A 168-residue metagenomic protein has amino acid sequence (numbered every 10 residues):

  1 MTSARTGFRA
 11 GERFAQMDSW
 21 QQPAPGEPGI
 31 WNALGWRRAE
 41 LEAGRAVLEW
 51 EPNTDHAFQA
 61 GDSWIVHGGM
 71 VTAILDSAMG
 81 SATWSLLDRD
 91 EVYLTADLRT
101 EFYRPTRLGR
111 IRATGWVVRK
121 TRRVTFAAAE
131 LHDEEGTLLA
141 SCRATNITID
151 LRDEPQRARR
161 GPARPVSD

Functional and structural regions predicted by a protein language model:
M1-D168: Terminal targeting signals and extreme-terminal segments of soluble enzymes
